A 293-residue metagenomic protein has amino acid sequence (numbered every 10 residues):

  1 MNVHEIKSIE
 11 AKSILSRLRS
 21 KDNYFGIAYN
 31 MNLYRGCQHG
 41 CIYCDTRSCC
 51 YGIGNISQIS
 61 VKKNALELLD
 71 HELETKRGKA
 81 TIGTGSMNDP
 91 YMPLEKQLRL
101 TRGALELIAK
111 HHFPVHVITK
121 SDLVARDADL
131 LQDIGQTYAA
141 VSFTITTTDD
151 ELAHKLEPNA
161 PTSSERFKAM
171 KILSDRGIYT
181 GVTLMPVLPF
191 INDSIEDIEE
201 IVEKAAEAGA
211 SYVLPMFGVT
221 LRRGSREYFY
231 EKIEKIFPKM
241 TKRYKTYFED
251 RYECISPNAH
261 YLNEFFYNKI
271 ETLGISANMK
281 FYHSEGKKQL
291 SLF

Functional and structural regions predicted by a protein language model:
M1-E10, S16-R19, I195-F293: Auxiliary Fe-S-binding modules of radical SAM enzymes
M1-S142, T146-H154, S163, F167-K168: Conserved Radical SAM active-site core
I82-G83, I118, T180-L184, V213-F217: Short beta-strand segments at enzyme active-site cores
D89-Y91, V187-F190, Y252-E253: Short histidine/acidic/glycine/proline-rich micro-motifs that form metal- and phosphate-coordinating active-site loops
H112-F113, I178, A210: A structural motif
D122-A125, P189-E199: Active-site glycine- and acidic-residue-rich loops that bind and position anionic ligands or nucleotide-like cofactors
Q132-G135, F167-D175, Y267, E271: Surface-exposed amphipathic alpha-helices with a cationic face
T148-D150, E157-N159, I172-S194, F217-T220: Conserved strand-turn element in the central/C-terminal portion of the radical SAM core barrel that lines
